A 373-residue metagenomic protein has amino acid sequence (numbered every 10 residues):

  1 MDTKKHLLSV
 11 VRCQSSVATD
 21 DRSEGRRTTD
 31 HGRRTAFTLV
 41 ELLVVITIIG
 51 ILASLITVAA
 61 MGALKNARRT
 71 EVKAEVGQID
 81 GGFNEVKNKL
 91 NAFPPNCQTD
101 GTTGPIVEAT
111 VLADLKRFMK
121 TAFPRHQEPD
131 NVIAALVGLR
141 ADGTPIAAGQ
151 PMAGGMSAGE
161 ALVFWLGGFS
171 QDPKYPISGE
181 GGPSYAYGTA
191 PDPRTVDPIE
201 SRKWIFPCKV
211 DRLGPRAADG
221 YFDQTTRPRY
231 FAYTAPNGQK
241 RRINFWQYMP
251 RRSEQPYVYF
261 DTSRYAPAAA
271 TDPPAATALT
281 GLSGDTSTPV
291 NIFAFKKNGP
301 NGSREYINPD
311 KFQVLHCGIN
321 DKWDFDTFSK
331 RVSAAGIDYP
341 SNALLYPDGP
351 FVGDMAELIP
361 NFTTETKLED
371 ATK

Functional and structural regions predicted by a protein language model:
M1-F37: N-terminal leader/signal peptides at the extreme start of proteins
S9-V10, T28-T29, E41, V45 (+2 more regions): Generic detector of low-complexity/intrinsically disordered segments and short hydrophobic N-terminal stretches
R34-A63, V72: N-terminal single-pass transmembrane signal-anchor helix
K73, G77-K373: N-terminal pilin/flagellin-like segments and related low-complexity appendage regions
